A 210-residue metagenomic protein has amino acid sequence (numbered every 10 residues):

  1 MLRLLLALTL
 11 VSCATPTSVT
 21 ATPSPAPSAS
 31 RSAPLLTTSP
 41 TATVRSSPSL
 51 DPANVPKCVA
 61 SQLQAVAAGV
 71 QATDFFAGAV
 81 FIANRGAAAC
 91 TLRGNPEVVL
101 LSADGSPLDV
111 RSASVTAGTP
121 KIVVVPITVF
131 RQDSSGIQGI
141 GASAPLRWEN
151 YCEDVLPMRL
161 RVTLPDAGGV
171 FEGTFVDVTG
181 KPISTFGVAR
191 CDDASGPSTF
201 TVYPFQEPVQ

Functional and structural regions predicted by a protein language model:
T9-S12: C-terminal motif of bacterial Sec signal peptides marking the signal peptidase cleavage site
A14-P16: Bacterial signal peptide processing site
S18-S49: Extracellular mucin-like PTS domains
V44-T73, T199-T201: Low-complexity, acidic Ser/Thr/Pro/Gly-rich terminal tails and inter-domain linkers that flank the onset of structured
A72-A79, V155-P157: Short, solvent-exposed loop/turn segments enriched in Ser/Thr/Gly
V80-G86: Asparagine-centered strand-capping/turn motif at beta-strand->loop junctions
R111-Y151: Intrinsically disordered, low-complexity Pro/Gly/Ser/Thr-rich segments with frequent PxxP/GP/PP motifs and embedded
P145-S198: Terminal connector regions
